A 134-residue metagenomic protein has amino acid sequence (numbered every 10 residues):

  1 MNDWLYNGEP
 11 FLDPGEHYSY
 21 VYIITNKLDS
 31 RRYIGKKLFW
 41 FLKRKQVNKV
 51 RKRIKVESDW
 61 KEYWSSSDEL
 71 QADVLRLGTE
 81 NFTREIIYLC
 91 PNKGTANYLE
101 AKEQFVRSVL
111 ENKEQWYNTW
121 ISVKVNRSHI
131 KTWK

Functional and structural regions predicted by a protein language model:
M1-K134: Structure-specific nucleic-acid interaction/processing domains
